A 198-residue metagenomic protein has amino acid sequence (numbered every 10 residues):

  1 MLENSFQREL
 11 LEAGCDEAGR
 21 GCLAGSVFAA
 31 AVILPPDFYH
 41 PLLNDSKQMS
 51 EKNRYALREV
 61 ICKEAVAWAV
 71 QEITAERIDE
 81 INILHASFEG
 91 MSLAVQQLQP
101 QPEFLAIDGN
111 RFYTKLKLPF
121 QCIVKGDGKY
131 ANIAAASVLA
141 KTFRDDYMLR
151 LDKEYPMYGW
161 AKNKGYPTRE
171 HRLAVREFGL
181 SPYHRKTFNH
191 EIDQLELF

Functional and structural regions predicted by a protein language model:
M1-F198: RNase H-like, Mg2+-dependent phosphodiesterase core, and more generally RNA phosphate-backbone-engaging helix-loop
